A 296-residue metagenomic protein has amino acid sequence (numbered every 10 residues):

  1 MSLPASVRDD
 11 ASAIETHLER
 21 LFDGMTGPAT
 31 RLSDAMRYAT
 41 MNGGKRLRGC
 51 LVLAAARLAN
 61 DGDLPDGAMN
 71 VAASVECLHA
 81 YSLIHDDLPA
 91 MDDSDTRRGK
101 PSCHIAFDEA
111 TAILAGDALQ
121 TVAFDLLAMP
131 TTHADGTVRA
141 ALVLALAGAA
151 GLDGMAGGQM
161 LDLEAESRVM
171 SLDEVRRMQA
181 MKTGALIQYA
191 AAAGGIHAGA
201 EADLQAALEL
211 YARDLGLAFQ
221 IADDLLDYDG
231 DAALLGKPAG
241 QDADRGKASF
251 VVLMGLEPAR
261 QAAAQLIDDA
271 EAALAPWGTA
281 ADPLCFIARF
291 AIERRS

Functional and structural regions predicted by a protein language model:
M1-D23: N-terminal amphipathic/basic leader segments beginning at the initiator methionine
M1-L3, L32, G278: Generic structural signal for short, solvent-exposed loop/turn connectors between secondary structure elements
F22, T26-A273, A280-I292: Mg2+-dependent prenyl diphosphate-binding active-site environment of isoprenoid biosynthetic enzymes
